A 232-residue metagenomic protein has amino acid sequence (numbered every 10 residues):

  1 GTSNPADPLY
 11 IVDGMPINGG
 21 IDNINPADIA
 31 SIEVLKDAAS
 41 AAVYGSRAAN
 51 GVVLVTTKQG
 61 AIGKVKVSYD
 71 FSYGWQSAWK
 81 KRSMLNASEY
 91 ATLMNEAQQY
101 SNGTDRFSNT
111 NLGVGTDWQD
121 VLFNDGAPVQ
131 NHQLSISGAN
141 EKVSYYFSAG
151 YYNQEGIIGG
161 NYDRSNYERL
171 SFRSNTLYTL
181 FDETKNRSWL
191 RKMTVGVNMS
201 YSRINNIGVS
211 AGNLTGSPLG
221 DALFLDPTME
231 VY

Functional and structural regions predicted by a protein language model:
G1, A48-F71: N-terminal periplasmic accessory domains that precede and gate Gram-negative outer-membrane beta-barrel machines
T2-S3, I17-G19, A38-V43, G60-G63 (+2 more regions): Short beta-strands and strand-coil junctions in structured, solvent-facing domains, enriched
P8, D13-S40: Short acidic/polar hinge/loop motifs at secondary-structure boundaries that mediate gating or recognition
A42, D120-F123, N161-D163: Outer-membrane beta-barrel domain signature
A49, P128-H132, A139, N166-L170: Residues that define the transmembrane beta-barrel architecture of outer-membrane proteins
T57, Y69, L134-N140, S174-Y178: Residues on the lipid-exposed face of transmembrane beta-strands in outer-membrane beta-barrel proteins
I62-G115, G159-S171, N175-Y232: Surface-exposed loop/interface segments of Gram-negative outer-membrane beta-barrel transport/assembly proteins
R106-S137, Y146-S148, Y152, I157 (+1 more regions): Outer-membrane beta-barrel transmembrane strand signature
